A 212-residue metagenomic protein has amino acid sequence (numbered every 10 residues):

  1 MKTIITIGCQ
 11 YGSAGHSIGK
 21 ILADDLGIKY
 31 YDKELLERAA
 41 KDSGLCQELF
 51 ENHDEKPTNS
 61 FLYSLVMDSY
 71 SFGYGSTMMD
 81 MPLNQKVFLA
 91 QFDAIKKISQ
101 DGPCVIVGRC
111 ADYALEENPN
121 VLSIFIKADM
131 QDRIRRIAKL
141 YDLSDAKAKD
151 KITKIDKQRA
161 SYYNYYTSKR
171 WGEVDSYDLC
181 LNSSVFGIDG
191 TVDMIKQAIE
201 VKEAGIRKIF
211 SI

Functional and structural regions predicted by a protein language model:
M1-Q10, G102: Pre-Walker A (Motif I) flank of P-loop NTPase domains
I7-K20: Glycine-rich phosphate-binding P-loop
K29-A40: Short beta-strand-centered segment that lines the nucleotide-binding/catalytic pocket of NTP-utilizing
A40-P103: ATP-dependent small-molecule kinase phosphotransfer cores that center on conserved nucleotide phosphate-binding segments
E55, N59-V66, Y70, S144-I188: Small-molecule kinase domains that catalyze NTP-dependent phosphoryl transfer to phosphate-bearing small molecules
F92-K96, Y165-I212: NTP-dependent small-molecule kinase module
I98, A111-E117: RNA pseudouridine synthases
E117-K139, D145-T153: Conserved phosphate-donor/acceptor-positioning beta-strand/loop module used by diverse small-molecule
